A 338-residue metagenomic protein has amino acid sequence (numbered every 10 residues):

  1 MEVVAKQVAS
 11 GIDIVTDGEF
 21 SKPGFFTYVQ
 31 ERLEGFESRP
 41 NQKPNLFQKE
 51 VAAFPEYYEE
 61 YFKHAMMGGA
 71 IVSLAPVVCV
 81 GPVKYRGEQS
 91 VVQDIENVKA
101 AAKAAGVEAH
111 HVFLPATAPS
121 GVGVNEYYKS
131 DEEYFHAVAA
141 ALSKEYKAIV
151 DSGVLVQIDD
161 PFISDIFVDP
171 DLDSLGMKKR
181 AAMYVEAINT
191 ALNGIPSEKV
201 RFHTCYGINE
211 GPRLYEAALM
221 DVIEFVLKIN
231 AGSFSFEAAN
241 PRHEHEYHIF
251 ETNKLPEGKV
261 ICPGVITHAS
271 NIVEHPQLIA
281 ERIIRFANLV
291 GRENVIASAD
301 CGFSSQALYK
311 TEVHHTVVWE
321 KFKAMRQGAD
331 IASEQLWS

Functional and structural regions predicted by a protein language model:
M1-S338: Domain-level signal for soluble alpha/beta catalytic cores
